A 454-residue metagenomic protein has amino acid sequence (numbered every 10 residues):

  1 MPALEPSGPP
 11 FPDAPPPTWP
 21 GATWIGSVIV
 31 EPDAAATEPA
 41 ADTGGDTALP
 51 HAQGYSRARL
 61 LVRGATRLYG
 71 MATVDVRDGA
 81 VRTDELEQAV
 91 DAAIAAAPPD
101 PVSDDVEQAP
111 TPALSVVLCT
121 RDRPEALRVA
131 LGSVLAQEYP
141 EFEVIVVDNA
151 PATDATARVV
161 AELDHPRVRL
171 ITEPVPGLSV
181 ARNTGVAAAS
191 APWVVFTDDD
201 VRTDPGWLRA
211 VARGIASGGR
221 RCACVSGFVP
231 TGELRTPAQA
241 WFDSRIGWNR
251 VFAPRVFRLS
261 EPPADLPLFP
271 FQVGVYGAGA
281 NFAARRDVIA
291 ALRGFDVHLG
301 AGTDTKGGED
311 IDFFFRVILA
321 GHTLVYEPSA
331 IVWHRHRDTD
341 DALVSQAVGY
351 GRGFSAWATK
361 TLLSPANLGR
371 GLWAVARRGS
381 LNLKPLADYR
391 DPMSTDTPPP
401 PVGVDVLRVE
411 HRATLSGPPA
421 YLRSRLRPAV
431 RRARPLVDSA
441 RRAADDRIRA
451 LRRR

Functional and structural regions predicted by a protein language model:
P2-E38, T47-S56, L60-S133: N-proximal low-complexity "stem/linker" segments adjacent to membrane-targeting elements
G132-T172: Acidic donor-binding segment of Leloir-type glycosyltransferases
E173-A189: Glycine-rich, basic loop-to-helix element that forms the pyrophosphate-binding segment of sugar-nucleotide handling
V194: Short aromatic/hydrophobic "clamp" motif used to bind/position activated sugar donors
G206-R250: Conserved donor NDP-sugar-binding/catalytic core segment of glycosyltransferases
R245-G274: Short, flexible, basic/aromatic active-site loop/helix in glycosyltransferases
G277-A280, A301-F313: Acidic donor-binding loop at a coil-to-helix junction in glycosyltransferase catalytic cores that engages
G349, A366-R454: Non-catalytic, C-terminal membrane-associated alpha-helical segments of glycosyltransferases
